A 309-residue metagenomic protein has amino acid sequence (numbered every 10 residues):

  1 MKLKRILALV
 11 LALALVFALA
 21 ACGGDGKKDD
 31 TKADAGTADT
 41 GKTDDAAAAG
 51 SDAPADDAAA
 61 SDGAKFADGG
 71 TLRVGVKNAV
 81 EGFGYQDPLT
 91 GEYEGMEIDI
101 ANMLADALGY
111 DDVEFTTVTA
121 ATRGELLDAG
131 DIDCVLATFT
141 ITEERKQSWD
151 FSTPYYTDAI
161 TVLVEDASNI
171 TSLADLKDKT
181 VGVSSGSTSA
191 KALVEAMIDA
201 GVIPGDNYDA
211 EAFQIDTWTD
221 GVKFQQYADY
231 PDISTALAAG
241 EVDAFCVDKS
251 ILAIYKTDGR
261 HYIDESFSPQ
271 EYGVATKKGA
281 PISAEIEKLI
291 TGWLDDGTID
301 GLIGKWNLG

Functional and structural regions predicted by a protein language model:
R5, A20-S51: Bacterial lipoprotein signal-peptidase II cleavage site
D52, A60-T138, E285-I286, D296 (+2 more regions): Extracytoplasmic small-molecule ligand-binding "clamshell" domains of the periplasmic binding protein/Venus flytrap
A58-A64, D68, D111-E114, T188-F224 (+2 more regions): Ligand-binding clefts/hinges and TM-proximal coupling segments of bilobed small-molecule sensing domains
V74, N78-G82, Y93-D106, D158-D220 (+3 more regions): Bilobed "Venus flytrap"/periplasmic-binding protein-like clamshell domains and structurally analogous long
N78, Y156-V164, K249-T291, L308-G309: Periplasmic-binding protein-like
M103-A107, E114-T117, A121-V135, S148-D150 (+3 more regions): Short helices/loops that flank or line small-molecule/ion binding pockets
V113-D175, R260-S266, G279: Acidic, polar ligand-binding/catalytic clefts
T138-S148, A192-E195, P231-S268: A ligand-binding cleft/hinge motif common to bilobed small-molecule-binding domains
